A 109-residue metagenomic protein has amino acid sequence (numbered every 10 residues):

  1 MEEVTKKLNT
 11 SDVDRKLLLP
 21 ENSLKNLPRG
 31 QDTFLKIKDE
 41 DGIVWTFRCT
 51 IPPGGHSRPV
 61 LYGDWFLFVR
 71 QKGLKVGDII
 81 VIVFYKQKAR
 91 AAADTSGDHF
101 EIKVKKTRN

Functional and structural regions predicted by a protein language model:
M1-N109: Acidic, low-complexity intrinsically disordered regions
